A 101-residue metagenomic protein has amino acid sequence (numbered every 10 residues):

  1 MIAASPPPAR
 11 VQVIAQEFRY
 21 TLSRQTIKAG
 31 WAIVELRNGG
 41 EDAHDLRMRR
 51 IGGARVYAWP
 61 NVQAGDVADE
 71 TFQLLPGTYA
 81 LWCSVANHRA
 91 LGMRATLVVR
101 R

Functional and structural regions predicted by a protein language model:
M1-P7, Q12-I14, R19, V62-R101: Extracellular/periplasmic metallocenter environments
S23, A58, M93: Glycine-rich, flexible loop/turn motifs
S23-D42, A68-W82: Beta-strand cores of secreted/periplasmic/IMS beta-sandwich domains, seen most often in copper-related folds
M48-R50: Conserved aromatic beta-strand anchor motif in extracellular beta-sandwich/beta-rich domains
G52-G53, V99: Glycine-rich, phosphate-binding/catalytic loops in enzymes
G53-P60: Surface-exposed loop/edge segments in extracytoplasmic proteins
